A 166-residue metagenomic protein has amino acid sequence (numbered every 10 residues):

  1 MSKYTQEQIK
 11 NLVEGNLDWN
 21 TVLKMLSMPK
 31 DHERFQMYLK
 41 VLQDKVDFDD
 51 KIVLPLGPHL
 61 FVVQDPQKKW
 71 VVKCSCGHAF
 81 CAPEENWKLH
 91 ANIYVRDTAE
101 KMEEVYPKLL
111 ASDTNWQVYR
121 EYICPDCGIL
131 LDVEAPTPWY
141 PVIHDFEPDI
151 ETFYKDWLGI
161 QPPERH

Functional and structural regions predicted by a protein language model:
M1-Y119, I129-H166: N-terminal pre-domain and mature-chain start segments
